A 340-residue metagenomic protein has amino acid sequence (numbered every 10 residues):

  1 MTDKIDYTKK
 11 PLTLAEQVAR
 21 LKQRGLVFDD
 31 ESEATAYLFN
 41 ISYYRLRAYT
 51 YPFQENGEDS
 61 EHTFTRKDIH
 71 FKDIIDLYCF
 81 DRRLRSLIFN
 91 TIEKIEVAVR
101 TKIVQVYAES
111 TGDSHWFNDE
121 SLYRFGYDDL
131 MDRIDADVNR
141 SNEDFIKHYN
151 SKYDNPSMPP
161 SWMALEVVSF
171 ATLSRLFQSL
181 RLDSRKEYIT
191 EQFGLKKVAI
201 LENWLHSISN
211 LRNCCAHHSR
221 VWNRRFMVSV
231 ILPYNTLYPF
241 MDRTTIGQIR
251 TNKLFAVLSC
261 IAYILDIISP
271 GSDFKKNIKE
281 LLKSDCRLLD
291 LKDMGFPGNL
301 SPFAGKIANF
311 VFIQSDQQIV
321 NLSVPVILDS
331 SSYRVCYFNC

Functional and structural regions predicted by a protein language model:
T2-D316: Long, contiguous internal "core" modules enriched in hydrophobic/ aromatic residues
D316, V320, V324-D329, V335: Acidic, Ala/Val/Gly-enriched low-complexity intrinsically disordered segments
